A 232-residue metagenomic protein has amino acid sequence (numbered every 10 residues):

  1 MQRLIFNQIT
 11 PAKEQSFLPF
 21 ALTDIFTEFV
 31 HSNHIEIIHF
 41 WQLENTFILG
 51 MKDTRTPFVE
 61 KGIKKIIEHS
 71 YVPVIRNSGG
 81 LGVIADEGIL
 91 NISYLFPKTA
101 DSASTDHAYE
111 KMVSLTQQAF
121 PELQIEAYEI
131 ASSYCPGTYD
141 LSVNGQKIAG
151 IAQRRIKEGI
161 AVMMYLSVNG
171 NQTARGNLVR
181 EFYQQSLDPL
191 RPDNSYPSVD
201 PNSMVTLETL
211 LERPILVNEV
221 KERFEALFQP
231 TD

Functional and structural regions predicted by a protein language model:
M1-A100, I215: N-terminal lobe of the biotin/lipoate ligase/transferase fold
I5, I148-A149, L207: Local beta-strand/beta-hairpin segments that build beta-sheet-rich folds
P57-E60, A100-T105, Q172-L178, L216-V217: Short, conserved charged micro-motifs
K64-H69, K111-I125, A226-T231: Secondary-structure boundary elements
I89-A131: Contiguous, small/hydrophobic- and glycine-enriched helical/loop subdomains that border and often "cap" functional
E122-L123, E158-D232: Long, positively charged amphipathic alpha-helical accessory segments at protein N-termini or as interdomain linkers
E126-V179: A contiguous pocket-lining binding segment that forms or flanks enzyme active sites
